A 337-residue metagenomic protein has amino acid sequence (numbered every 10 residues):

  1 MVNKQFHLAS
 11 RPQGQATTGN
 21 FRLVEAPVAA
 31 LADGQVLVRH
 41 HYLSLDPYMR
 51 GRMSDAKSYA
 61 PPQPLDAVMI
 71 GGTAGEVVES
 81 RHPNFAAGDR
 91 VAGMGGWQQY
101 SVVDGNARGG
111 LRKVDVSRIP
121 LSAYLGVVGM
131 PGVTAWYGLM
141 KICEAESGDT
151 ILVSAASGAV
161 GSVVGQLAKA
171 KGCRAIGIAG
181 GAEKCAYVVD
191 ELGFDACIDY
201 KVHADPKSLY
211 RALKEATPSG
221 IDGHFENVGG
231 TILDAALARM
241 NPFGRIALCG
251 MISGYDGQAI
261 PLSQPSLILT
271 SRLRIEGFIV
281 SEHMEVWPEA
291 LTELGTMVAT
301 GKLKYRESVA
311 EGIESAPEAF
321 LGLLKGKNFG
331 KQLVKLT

Functional and structural regions predicted by a protein language model:
M1, M284-T337: C-terminal hydrophobic helical "lid"/dimerization subdomain of Rossmann-like NAD(P)H-dependent oxidoreductases
V28-L45, M53-W97: Glycine-rich beta-strand-centered segment in the early N-terminal region that forms part of a ligand/cofactor-binding
G71-E76, P83-A155, K302: NAD(P)H dinucleotide-binding glycine-rich loop of Rossmann-like/cofactor-binding domains, especially the beta1-alpha1
P131-T134, A159-V160, T231-I232: Hydrophobic/small residue at the entry helix of a nucleotide-binding pocket
A155-A156, V228: NAD(P)H cofactor-binding loop motif with strongest signal on the N-terminal glycine-rich segment
S157, G165: N-terminal Rossmann NAD(P)H-binding glycine-rich loop of SDR-like oxidoreductase domains
K169-I232, S281: Adenosine-nucleotide cofactor-binding segment
T231-L303, L336-T337: Glycine-rich phosphate-binding loop and adjacent beta-alpha segment of Rossmann(oid) nucleotide-cofactor-binding
